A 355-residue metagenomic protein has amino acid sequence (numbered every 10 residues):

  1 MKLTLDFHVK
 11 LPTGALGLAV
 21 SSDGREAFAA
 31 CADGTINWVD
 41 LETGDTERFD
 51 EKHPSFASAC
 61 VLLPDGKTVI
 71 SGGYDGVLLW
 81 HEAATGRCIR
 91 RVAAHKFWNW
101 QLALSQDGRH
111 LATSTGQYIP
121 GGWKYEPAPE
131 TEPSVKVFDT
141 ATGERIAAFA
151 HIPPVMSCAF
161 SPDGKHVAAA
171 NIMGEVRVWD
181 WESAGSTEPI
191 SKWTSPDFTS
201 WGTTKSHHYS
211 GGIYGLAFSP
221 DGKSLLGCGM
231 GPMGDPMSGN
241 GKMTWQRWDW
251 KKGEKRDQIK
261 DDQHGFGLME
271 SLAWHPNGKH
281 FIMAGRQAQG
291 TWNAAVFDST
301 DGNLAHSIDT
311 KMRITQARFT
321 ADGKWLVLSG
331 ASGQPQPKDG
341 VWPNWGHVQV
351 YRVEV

Functional and structural regions predicted by a protein language model:
M1-V355: WD40-repeat beta-propeller superdomains and closely related acidic/aromatic-rich repeat-like regions
